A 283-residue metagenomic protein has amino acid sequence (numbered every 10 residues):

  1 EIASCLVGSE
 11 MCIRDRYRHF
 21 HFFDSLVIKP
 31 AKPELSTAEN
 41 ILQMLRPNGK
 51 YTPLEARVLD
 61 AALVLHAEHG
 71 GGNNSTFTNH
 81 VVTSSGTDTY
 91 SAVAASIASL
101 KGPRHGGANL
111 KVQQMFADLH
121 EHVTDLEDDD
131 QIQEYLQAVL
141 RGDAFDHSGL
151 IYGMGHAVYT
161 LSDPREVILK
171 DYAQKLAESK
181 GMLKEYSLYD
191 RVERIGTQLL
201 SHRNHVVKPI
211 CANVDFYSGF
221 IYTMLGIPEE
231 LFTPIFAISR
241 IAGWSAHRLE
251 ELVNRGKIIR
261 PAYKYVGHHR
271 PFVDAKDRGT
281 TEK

Functional and structural regions predicted by a protein language model:
E1-G8, I13-D15: Single conserved hydrophobic/aromatic residue that forms the stacking wall/gate of nucleotide- or nucleobase-binding
E10, I41-L42, L59-H66, T76-V82 (+6 more regions): Short alpha-helical scaffolding segments that buttress acidic/His motifs in well-ordered protein cores
R14-T76: Function-dense linear segments that define catalytic or interfacial modules in macromolecule-processing proteins
Y17-K29, A56-R57, N74-H80, G149-M154 (+3 more regions): Short coil/turn segments at secondary-structure boundaries
N79, S96-K101, D143, L161: N-terminal glycine-/lysine-enriched basic segments
G86, D125-S148, Y152, E166 (+1 more regions): Acidic, carboxylate-rich catalytic segments that either coordinate divalent cations
Y90-D129: A conserved active-site cap/scaffold subdomain adjacent to cofactor or substrate pockets
H105-G106, G155, G226: Buried hydrophobic positions in well-ordered alpha/beta secondary-structure cores of metabolic enzymes
